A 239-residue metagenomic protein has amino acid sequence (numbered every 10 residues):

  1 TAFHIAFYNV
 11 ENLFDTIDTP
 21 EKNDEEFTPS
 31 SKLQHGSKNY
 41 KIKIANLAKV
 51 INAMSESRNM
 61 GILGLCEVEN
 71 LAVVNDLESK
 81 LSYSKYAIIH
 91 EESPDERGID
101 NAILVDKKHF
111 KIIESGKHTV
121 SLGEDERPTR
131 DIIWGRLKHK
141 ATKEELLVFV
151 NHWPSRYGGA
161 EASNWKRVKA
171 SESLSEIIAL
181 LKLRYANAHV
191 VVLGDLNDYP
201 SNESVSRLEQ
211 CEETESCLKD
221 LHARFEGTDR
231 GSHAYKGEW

Functional and structural regions predicted by a protein language model:
T1-L81, K85, I89-I99, S171: N-terminal, active-site-proximal structural segment of metallo-dependent hydrolase catalytic domains
H4-N12, K32, E114-G116, E145-S155: Active-site-proximal beta-strand elements of phosphoester/diester hydrolases
E11, E69, P154, L196-Y199 (+1 more regions): Catalytic metal-binding/acid-base residues of hydrolase active sites
E21, F149-S163: Active-site His/acidic residue clusters
P29-K38, N59-L65, H90-E91, S121-G123 (+3 more regions): Second-shell loop/turn segments in exported
N52-N59, N70-Y83, H109, E176-A186 (+2 more regions): Sec-exported extracytoplasmic/periplasmic mature domains
V68-E145, W153: Structured beta-strand-rich core segments of catalytic domains in phosphoester-bond hydrolases
K166-W239: Metal-dependent phosphoesterases centered on the DNase I-like endonuclease/exonuclease/phosphatase
